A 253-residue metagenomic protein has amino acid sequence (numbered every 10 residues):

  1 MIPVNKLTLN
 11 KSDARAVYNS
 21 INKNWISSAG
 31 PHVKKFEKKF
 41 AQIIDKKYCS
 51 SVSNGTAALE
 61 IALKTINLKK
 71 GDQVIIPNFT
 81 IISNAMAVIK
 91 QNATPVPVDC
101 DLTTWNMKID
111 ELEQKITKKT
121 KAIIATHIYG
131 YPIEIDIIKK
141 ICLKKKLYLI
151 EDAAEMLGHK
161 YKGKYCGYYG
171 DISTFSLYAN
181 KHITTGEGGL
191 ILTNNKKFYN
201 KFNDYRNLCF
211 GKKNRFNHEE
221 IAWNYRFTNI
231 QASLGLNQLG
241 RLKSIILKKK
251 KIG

Functional and structural regions predicted by a protein language model:
M1-I26: N-terminal "arm"/small-domain region of PLP-dependent enzymes with the aminotransferase-like
L7, K64-K144, Y148-A153, K160: PLP-dependent aminotransferase-like
I26-Q73, A87-Q91, V96-D99, K164: Phosphate-binding glycine-rich loop
V33, E37, T56, N78 (+2 more regions): Short amphipathic alpha-helical/adjacent loop interface patches that line ligand and macromolecule-binding sites
K115-T117, Y165-G170: Active-site nucleotide-sugar/metal-binding loop of Leloir-type enzymes
M156-K162, Y169-G253: Active-site region of PLP-dependent enzymes
